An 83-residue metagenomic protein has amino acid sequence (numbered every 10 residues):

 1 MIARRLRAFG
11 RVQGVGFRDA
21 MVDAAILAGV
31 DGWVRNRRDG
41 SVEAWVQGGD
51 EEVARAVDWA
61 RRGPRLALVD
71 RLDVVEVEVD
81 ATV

Functional and structural regions predicted by a protein language model:
M1-V83: Intrinsically disordered, low-complexity, mixed-charge
